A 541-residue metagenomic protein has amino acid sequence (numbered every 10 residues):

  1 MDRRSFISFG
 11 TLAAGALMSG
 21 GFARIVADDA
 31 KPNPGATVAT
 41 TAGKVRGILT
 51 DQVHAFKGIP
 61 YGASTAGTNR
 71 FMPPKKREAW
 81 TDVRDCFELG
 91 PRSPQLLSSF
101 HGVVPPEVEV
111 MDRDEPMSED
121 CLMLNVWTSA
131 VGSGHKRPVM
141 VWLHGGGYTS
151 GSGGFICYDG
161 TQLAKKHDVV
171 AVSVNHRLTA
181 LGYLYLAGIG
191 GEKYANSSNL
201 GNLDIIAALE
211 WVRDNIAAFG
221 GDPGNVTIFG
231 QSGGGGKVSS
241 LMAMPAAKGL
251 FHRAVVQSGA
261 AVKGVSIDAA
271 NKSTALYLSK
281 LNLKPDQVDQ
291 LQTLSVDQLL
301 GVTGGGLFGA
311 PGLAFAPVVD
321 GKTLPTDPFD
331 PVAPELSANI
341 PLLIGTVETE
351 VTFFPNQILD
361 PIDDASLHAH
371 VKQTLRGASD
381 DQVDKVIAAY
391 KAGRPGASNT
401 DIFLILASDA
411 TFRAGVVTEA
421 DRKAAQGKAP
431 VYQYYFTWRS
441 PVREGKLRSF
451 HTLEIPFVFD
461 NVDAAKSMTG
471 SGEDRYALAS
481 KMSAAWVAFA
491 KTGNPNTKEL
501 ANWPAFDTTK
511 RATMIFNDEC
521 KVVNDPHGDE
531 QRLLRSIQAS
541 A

Functional and structural regions predicted by a protein language model:
M1-A14: N-terminal secretory signal peptides and thylakoid transit peptides that target proteins across membranes
I7, M140, I206-L209, R213 (+11 more regions): Non-transmembrane alpha-helical segments in soluble domains of secreted/periplasmic/extracellular proteins
L17-M18, R24-N202, P223, P311 (+6 more regions): Non-catalytic accessory segments of hydrolases
H54, E119-L122, L203-I206, E210 (+7 more regions): A structural signal for well-ordered alpha-helical segments within the folded catalytic domains of diverse enzymes
F87, R177-A180, F229-G233, Y434-R443 (+1 more regions): Short, solvent-exposed turn/loop segments enriched in Gly/Ser/Thr/Pro and often Arg
P105-P285, K322-N356, K428: Serine-hydrolase-like catalytic core of hydrolytic proteins
R253, T293, D297-E473, A485: Substrate-gating cap/lid region and adjacent catalytic-acid/histidine neighborhood within extracellular/lumenal
D286-V288, K428-Y434, P495-A501: Acidic/polar loop patches that form or flank catalytic/metal-binding clefts of enzymes that bind anionic ligands
